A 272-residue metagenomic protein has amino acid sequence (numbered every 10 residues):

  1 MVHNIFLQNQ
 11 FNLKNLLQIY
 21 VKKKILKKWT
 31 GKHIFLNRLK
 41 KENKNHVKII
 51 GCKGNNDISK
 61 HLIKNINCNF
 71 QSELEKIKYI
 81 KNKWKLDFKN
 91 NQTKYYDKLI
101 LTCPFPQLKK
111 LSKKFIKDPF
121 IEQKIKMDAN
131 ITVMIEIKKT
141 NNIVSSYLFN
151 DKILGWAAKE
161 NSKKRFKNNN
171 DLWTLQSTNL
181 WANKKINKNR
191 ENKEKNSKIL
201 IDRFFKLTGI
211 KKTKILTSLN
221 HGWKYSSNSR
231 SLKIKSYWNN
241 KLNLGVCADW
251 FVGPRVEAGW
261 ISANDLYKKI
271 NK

Functional and structural regions predicted by a protein language model:
M1-H33: N-terminal FAD cofactor-binding segment of flavoenzymes
I5-N12, L36-I63, K188-I199: Short beta-strand to alpha-helix junction loop
F70-K85: A conserved short coil-to-beta-strand element within the FAD-binding core of flavoproteins
F88-N91: Glycine-centered tight beta-turn/hairpin loop motif at sheet-sheet or coil-to-beta transitions
T93-S145: Central helical "cap/lid" subdomain
M134-R190, I199, R203-L207: Active-site substrate-recognition segment that forms the wall of the catalytic cavity or substrate channel
L172-W173, K235-Y267: Short FAD-binding loop at a beta-strand-to-alpha-helix junction that anchors the flavin cofactor in diverse
I201-L242: Flavin (FAD/FMN) cofactor-binding core of flavoprotein oxidoreductases
